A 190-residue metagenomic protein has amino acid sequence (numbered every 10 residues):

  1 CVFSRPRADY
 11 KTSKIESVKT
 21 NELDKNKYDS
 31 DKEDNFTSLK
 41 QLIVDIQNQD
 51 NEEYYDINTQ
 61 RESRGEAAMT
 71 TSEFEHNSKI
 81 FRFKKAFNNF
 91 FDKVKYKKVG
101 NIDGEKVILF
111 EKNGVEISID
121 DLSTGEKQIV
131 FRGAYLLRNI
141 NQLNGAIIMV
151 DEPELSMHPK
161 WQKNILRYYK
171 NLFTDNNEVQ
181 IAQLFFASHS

Functional and structural regions predicted by a protein language model:
C1-F91: Coupling/switch segment of ABC-type P-loop NTPase heads
E16, Y96, E178-V179: Charged, solvent-exposed alpha-helical segments that act as regulatory interaction surfaces
F83-K95, L136, Y169-F173: Hydrophobic, Leu/Ile/Phe/Ala-enriched alpha-helical segments that form helix-helix packing faces
K97-N101: Short beta-strand
D103-S190: Switch/communication elements of ASCE P-loop NTPase nucleotide-binding domains
